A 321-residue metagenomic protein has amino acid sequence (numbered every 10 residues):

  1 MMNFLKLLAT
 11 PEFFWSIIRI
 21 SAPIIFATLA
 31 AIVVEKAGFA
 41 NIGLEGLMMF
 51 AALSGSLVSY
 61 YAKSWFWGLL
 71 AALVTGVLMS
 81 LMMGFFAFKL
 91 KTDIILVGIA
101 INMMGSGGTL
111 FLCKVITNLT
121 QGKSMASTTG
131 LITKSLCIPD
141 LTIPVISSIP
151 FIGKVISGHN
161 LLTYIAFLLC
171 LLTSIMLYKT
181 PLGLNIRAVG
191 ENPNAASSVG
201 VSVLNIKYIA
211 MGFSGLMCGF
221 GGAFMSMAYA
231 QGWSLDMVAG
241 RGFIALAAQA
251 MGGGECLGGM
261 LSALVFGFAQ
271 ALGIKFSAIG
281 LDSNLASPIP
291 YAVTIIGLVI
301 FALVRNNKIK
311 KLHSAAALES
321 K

Functional and structural regions predicted by a protein language model:
E12-Y61, W65-L69, L73-V74, L78-I95 (+1 more regions): Single transmembrane alpha-helix segments in multi-pass membrane proteins
A27-T28, A52-S56, S106-L110, T163-M176 (+4 more regions): Hydrophobic core segments of alpha-helical transmembrane domains in multi-pass membrane transport and ion-translocation
K36-A40, M79-L141, A239-G240, I244-C256 (+1 more regions): Short loop segments and helix-boundary regions at transmembrane helix junctions of multi-pass inner-membrane proteins
I95, G122-S127, N160-I165, K207 (+4 more regions): Loop-to-transmembrane alpha-helix initiation sites
S106-Y178, L281-A286, H313-K321: Transmembrane helix-bundle core of multi-pass membrane transporters and related energy-transducing complexes
K154-W233, L257, L261: Helix-loop-helix "hairpin" substructures at the membrane interface of multi-pass membrane proteins
E191-S198, S202-N205, F276-K321: Cytosolic-side transmembrane-helix boundaries in multi-pass membrane proteins
C218, A228-Y291: Transmembrane alpha-helical segments in multi-pass inner-membrane proteins
